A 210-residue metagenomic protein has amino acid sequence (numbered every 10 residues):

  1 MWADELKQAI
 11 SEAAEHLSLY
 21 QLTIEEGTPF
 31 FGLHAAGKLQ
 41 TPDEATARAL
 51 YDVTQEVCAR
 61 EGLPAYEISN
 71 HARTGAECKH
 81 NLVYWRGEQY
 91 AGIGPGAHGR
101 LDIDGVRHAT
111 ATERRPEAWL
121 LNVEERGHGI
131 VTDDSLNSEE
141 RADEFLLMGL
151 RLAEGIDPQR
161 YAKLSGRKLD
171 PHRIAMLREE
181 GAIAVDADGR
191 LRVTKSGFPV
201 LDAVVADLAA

Functional and structural regions predicted by a protein language model:
M1-R167: C-terminal scaffold of the Radical SAM
L19, I68, H172, A187-D188: Residue-level detector of family-conserved "landmark" positions at structurally sensitive sites
H34, A187, V205: Short, flexible helix/strand-to-coil boundary loops that buttress conserved ligand/catalytic motifs in alpha/beta
S165-E179: Short amphipathic alpha-helical interaction segments
E179-D188: A short, conserved structural fragment
G189-T194: Minor-groove-contacting beta-hairpin "wing" of winged helix-turn-helix DNA-binding domains
K195-A210: Short, amphipathic alpha-helical interaction segments positioned at domain boundaries
